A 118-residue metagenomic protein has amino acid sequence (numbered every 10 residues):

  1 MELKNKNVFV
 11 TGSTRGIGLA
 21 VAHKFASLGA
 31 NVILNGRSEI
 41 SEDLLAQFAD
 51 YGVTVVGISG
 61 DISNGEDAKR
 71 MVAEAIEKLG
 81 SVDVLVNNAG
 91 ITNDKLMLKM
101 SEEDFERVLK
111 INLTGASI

Functional and structural regions predicted by a protein language model:
M1-F9: Flexible N-terminal pre-Rossmann segment of NAD(P)-dependent oxidoreductases
N7, T14-R15: Conserved glycine-rich cofactor-binding loop
L28-L44: Conserved glycine-rich Rossmann-like NAD(P)H-binding loop of the short-chain dehydrogenase/reductase
S41, A68-A75: A conserved hydrophobic alpha-helix of the Rossmann-fold in NAD(P)-dependent oxidoreductases
S59-M71, E102: The beta1-alpha1 cofactor-binding region of Rossmann-like NAD(H)/NADP(H)-dependent oxidoreductases
N88-N93: Conserved NAD(P)H cofactor-binding loop of Rossmann-fold oxidoreductase domains
L96-M97, D104-L109: Substrate-binding pocket helix/loop in short-chain dehydrogenase/reductase
